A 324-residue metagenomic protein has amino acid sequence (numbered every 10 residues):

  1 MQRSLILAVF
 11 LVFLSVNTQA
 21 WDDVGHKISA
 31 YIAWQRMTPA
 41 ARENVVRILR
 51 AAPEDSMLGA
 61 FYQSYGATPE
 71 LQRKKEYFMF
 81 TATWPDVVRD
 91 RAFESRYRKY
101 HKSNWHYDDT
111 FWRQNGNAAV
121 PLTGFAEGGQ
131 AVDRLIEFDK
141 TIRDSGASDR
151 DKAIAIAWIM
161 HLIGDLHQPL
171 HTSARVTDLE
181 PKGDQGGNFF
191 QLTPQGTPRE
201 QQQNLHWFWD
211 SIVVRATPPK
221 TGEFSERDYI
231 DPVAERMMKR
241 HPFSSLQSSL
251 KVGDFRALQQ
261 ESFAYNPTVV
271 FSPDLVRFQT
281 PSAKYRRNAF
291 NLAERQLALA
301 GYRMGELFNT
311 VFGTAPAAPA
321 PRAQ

Functional and structural regions predicted by a protein language model:
Q2-A8: Sec-dependent signal peptide recognition, specifically the positively charged N-region followed immediately by
S15-N17: N-terminal signal peptide c-region/cleavage motif recognized by signal peptidases
Q19-L162, P169-Q324: N-terminal, motif-rich segments that launch catalysis or mediate targeting to/interaction with membranes, typified by
